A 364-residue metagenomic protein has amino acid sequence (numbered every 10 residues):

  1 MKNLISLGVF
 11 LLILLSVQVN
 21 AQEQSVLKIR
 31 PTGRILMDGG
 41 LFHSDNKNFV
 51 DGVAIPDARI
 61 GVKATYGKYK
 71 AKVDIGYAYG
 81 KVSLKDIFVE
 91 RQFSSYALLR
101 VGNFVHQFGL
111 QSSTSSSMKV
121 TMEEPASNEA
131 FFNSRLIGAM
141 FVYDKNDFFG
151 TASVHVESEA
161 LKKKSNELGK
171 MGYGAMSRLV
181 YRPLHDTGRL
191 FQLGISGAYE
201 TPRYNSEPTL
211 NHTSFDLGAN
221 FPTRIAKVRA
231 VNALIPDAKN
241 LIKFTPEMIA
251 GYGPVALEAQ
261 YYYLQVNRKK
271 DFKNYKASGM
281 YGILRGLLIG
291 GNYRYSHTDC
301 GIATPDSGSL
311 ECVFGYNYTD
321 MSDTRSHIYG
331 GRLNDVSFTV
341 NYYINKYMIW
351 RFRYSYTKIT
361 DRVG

Functional and structural regions predicted by a protein language model:
M1-Q24: Bacterial Sec-dependent N-terminal signal peptides
N3-L4, A54, F131-F132, N240 (+1 more regions): Short hydrophobic/aromatic segments of transmembrane alpha-helices and their interfaces
L14-Q18, Y69, V363: Hydrophobic alpha-helical membrane context
E23-F42, K47-A160, N166-R203, G286-L288 (+3 more regions): Outer membrane beta-barrel
D45-K47, L210-G364: Outer-membrane beta-barrel pore domains
S83, Q111-S112, K162, R268-D271 (+1 more regions): A short, polar/proline- and glycine-enriched secondary-structure boundary/capping micro-motif
R189-L217, I235-D237: Extended ligand-binding clefts on enzyme/binding-domain cores
